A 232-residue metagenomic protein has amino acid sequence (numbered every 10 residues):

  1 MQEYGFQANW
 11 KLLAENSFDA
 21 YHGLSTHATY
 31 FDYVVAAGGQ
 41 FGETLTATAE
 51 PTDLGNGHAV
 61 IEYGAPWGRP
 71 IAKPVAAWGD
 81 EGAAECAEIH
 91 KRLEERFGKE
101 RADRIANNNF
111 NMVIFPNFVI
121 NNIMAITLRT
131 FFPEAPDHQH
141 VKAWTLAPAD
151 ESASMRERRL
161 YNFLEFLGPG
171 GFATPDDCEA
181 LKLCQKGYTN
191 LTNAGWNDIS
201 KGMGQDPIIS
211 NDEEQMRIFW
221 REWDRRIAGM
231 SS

Functional and structural regions predicted by a protein language model:
M1-S232: C-terminal catalytic domain of Rieske-type non-heme iron oxygenases
